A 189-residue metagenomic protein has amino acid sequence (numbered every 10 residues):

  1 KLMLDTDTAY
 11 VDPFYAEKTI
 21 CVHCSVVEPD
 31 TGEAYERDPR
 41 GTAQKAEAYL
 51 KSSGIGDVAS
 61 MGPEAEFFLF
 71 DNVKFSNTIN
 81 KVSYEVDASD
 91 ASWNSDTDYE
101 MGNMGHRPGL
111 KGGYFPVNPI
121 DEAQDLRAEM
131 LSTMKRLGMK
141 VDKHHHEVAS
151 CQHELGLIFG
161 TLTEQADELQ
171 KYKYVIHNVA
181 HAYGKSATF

Functional and structural regions predicted by a protein language model:
K1-F189: Glycine-rich, acidic/polar active-site loops that bind/position phosphate-bearing ligands
